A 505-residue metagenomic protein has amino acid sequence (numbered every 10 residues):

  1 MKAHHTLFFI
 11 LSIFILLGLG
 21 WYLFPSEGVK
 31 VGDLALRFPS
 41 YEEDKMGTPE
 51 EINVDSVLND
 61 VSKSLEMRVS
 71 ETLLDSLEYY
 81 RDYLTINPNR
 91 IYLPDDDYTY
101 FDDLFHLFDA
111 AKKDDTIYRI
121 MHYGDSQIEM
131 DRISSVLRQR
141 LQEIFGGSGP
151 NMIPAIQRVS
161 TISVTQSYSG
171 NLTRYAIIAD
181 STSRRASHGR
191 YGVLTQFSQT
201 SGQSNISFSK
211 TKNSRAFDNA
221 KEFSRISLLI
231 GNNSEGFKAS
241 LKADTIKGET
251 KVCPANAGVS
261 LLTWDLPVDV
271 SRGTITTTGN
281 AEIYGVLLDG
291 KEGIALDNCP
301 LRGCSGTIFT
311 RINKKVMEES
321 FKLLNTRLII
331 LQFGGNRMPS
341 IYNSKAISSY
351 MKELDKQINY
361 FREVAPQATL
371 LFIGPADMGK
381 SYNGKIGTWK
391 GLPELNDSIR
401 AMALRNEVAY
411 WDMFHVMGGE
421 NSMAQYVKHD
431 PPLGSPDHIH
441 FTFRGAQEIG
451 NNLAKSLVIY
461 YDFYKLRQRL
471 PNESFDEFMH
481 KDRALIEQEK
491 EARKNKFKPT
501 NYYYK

Functional and structural regions predicted by a protein language model:
L7-P25: Hydrophobic membrane-insertion alpha-helices, especially the h-region of bacterial N-terminal signal peptides
P25, K314, D377-K505: Catalytic His-Asp segment of secreted/periplasmic serine-dependent ester chemistry enzymes
E27-Y79: Juxtamembrane proline-rich low-complexity "stalk" or linker regions positioned immediately after a signal peptide
G28, R37, Q332-M338, N359-N396 (+1 more regions): Active-site segments of SGNH/GDSL-like serine hydrolases that catalyze O-acetyl group transfer/hydrolysis on lipids
D96-D109, F309-F321, K352-Y360, P393-E394 (+1 more regions): Alpha-helical scaffolding within the catalytic cores of extracellular/periplasmic polymer-degrading hydrolases
I120-G124: Short hydrophobic beta-strand that contains or immediately precedes a catalytic carboxylate
I128-K242, V252-K352, H440, D482-E489 (+1 more regions): Conserved SGNH/GDSL esterase-like catalytic core that processes O-acyl groups on lipids and polysaccharides
